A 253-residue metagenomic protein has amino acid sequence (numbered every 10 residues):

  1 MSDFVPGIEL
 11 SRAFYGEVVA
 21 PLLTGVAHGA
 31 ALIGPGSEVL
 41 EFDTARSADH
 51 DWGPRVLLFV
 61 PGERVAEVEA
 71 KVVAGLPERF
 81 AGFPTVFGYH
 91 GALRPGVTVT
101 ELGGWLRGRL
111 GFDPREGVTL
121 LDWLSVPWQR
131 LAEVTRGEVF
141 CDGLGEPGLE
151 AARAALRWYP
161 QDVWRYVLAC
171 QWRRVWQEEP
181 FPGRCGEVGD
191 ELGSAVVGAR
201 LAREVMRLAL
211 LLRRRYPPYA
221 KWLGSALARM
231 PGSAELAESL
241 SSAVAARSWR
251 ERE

Functional and structural regions predicted by a protein language model:
M1-I8, R55, G183, V188-D190: Glycine- and acidic
M1-L32: Helical scaffold of the NTase/Pol beta-like nucleotidyltransferase catalytic core
I8, R12, V65, L168: Flexible, glycine- and charge-enriched loops at secondary-structure boundaries
A13, E17, P21, A70 (+5 more regions): A broad, structural surface signal
A20-L57, P61-E63: Active-site nucleotide-donor binding segment shared across nucleotidyl transfer reactions
A66-E187: Conserved NTP/Mg2+-binding pocket subregion across the NTase superfamily
L131-E253: Conserved nucleotidyltransferase catalytic core and NTase-mimicking acidic/glycine-rich helix/loop elements in nucleic
